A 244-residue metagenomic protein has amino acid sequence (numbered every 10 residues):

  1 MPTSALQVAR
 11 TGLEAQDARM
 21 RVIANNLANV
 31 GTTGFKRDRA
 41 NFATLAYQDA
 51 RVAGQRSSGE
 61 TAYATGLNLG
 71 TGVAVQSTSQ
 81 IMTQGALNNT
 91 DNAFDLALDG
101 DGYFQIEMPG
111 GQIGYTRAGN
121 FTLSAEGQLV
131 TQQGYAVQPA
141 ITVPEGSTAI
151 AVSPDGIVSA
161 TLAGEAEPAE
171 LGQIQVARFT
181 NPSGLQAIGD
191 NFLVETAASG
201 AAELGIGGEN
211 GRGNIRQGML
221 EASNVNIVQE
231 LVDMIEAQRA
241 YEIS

Functional and structural regions predicted by a protein language model:
M1-I243: Amphipathic alpha-helical polymerization modules
